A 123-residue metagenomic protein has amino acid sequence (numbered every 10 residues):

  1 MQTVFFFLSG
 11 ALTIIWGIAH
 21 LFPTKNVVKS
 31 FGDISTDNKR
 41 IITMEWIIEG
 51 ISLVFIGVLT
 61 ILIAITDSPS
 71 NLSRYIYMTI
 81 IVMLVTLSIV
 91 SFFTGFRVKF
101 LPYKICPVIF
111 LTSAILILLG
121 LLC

Functional and structural regions predicted by a protein language model:
M1-F7, I61-R74, L118-C123: Helix-coil boundary and interhelical linker segments in multi-pass alpha-helical membrane proteins
M1-T13, S35-I41: Cytosolic juxtamembrane helix and N-cap/initiation of the first transmembrane helix
T3, K39, L72-I76, K99-I109: Non-cytosolic membrane-interface motifs at loop->transmembrane helix junctions
F7, A11, M78-V82, C106-L111: Hydrophobic H-region at the start of alpha-helical membrane spans
I15, A19-V27, R40-I65, T79-T86: Core segments of alpha-helical transmembrane spans in multipass integral membrane proteins
K25-N38, L62-L72, V98: Juxtamembrane membrane-water interface segments of multi-pass membrane proteins, especially cytoplasmic-side
I41-T43, P107-L121: Small-residue-rich segments of transmembrane alpha-helices in multi-pass membrane proteins, especially helix faces
S68, S88-I105, L118-C123: Membrane-helix boundary connector in multi-pass membrane proteins
